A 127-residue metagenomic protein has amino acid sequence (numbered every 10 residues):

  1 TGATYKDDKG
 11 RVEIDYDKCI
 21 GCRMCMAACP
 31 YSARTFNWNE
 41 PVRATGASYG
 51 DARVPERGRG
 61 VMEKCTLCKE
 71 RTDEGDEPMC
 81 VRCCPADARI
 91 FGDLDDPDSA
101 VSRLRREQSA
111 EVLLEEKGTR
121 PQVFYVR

Functional and structural regions predicted by a protein language model:
T1-R127: Non-ligating segments of multi-cofactor redox enzymes
